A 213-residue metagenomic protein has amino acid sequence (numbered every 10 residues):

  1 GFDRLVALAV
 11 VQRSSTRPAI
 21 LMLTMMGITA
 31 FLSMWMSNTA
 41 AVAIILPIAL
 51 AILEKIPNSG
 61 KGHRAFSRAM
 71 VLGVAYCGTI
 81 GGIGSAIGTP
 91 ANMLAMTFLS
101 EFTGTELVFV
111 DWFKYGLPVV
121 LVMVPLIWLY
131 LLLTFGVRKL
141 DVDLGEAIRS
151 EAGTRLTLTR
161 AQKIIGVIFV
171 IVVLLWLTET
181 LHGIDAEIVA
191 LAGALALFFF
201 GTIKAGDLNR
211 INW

Functional and structural regions predicted by a protein language model:
G1-K61, N209-W213: Membrane-embedded alpha-helical segments and adjacent helix-loop junctions characteristic of multi-pass solute
F2, N58-L94, F98-L156: Juxtamembrane and boundary regions of transmembrane helices in multi-pass small-molecule transporters and channels
A19-G27, A41, V71-L72, F113-L117 (+2 more regions): Hydrophobic alpha-helical transmembrane segments
I28-N38, A75-I87, L175-L181: Transmembrane alpha-helix interface/packing and boundary motifs in multi-pass membrane proteins, characterized by
T29, S33, G81, V119-I127 (+2 more regions): Alpha-helical transmembrane segments of multipass membrane proteins
S37-A41, S59, E101, L131-D141 (+2 more regions): Transmembrane helix-loop junctions in multipass membrane proteins, especially transporters and channels
N38-I45, V119-V122, I184-A194: Structural signature of hydrophobic alpha-helical transmembrane segments
L129, L133, L158-K163, I171-I211: Flexible hinge motifs at transmembrane-helix junctions and intramembrane kinks/re-entrant loops in multi-pass membrane
